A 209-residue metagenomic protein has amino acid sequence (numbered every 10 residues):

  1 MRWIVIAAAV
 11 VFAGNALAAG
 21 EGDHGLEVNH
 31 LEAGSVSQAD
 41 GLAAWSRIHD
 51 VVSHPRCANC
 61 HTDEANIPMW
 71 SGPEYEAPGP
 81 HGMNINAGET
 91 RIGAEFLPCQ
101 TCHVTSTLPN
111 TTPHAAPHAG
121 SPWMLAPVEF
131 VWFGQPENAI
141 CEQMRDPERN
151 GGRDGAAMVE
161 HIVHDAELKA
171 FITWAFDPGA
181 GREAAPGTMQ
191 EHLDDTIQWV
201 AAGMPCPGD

Functional and structural regions predicted by a protein language model:
M1-A43, P55-A58, D63-G72, L193 (+1 more regions): Post-cleavage N-terminal segment of exported redox proteins
V11, L17-G22, L31, E76-G79 (+3 more regions): Generic detector of intrinsically disordered, low-complexity, polar/charged segments
N15, N29, N59, N66 (+4 more regions): Detector for Asparagine
Q38-S53, P73-P98, P127: Flexible gly/pro/ser-rich segments immediately N-terminal to CXXCH heme-c attachment motifs in exported/periplasmic
V51, S71-H81, V104, P109-D209: Periplasmic c-type cytochrome electron-transfer domains
P55-E64, F96-T107: The canonical Cys-X-X-Cys-His
